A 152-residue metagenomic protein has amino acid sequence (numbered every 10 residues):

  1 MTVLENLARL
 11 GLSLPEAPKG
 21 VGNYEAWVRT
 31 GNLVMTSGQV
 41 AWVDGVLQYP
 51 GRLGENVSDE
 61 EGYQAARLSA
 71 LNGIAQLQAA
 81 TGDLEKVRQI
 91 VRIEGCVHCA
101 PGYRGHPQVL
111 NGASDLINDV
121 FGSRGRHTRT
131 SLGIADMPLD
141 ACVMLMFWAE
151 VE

Functional and structural regions predicted by a protein language model:
M1-E152: Short, polar/acidic, helix-capping and beta-turn segments at strand->helix junctions that line the mouths
